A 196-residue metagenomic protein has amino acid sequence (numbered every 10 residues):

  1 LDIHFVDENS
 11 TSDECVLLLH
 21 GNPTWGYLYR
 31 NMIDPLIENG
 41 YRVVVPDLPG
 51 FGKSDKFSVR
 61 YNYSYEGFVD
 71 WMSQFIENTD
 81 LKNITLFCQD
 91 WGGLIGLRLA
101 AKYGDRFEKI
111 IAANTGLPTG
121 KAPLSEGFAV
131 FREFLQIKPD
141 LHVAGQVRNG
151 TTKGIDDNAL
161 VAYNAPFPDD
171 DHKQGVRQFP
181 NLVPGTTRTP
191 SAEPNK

Functional and structural regions predicted by a protein language model:
D2-E8, C15, P23, L28 (+2 more regions): Flexible "cap/lid" subdomain of the alpha/beta-hydrolase fold that forms the substrate-access gate
D13, R42-V44, I84: A residue-level detector for conformationally permissive "hinge/kink" positions
L18-G21, V45: Structural cue for short, hydrophobic secondary-structure segments
N31-M32: Short amphipathic alpha-helix
P35-F57: Conserved alpha/beta-hydrolase
